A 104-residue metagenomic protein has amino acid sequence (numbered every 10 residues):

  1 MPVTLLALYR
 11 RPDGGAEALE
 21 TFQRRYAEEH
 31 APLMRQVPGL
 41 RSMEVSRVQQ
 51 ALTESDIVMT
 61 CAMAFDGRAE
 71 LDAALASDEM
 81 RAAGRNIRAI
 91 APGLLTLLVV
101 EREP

Functional and structural regions predicted by a protein language model:
M1-P104: Macromolecular interaction modules
